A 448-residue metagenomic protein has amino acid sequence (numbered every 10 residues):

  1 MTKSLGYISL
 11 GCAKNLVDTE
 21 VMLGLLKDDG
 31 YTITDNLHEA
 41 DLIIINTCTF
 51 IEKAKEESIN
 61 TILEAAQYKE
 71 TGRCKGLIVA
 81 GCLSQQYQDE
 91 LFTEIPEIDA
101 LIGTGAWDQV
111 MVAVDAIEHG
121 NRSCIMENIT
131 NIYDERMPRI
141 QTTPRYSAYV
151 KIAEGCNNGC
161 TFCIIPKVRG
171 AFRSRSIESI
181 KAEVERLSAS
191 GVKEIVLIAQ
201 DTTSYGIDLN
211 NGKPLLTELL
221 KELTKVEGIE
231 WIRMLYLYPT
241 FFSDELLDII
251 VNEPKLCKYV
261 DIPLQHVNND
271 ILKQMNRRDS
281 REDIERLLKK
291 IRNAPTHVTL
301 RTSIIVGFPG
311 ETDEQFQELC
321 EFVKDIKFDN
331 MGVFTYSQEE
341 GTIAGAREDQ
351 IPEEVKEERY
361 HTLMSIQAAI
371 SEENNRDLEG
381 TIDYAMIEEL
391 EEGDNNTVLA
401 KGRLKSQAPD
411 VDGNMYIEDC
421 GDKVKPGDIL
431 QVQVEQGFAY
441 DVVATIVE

Functional and structural regions predicted by a protein language model:
M1-Y205, E245, L256, V260 (+5 more regions): Proteins enriched for Cys/Gly/acidic motifs involved in redox and nucleic-acid/cofactor modification
I8, A80, I198-Q200, L235-L237 (+7 more regions): Generic beta-strand/beta-sheet core signal
C12, G206-T224, G228, Q274-M275 (+1 more regions): Radical SAM enzyme [4Fe-4S]-AdoMet core and its adjacent flexible, acidic and glycine-rich loops/tails across
K14, F50-K53, L83, P239 (+3 more regions): Glycine-/small-residue-rich active-site loops that bind phosphorylated ligands and cofactors
G76-V79, Q86, L91, A189-E314: Conserved SAM/AdoMet-binding glycine-rich loop
C160, I180, L197, M234 (+7 more regions): Conserved, mostly hydrophobic/aromatic
E311-E318, D325-F328: Contiguous mid-protein beta-loop-alpha structural module that forms a pocket-lining wall or clamp of enzyme active
A346-E448: Terminal RNA-binding accessory module
